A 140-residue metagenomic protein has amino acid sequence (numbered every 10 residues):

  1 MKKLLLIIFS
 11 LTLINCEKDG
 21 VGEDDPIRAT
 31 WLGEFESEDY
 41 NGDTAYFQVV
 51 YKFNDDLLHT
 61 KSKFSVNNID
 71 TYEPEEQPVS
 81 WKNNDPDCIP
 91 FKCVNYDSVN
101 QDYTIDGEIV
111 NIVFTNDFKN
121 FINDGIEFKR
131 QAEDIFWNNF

Functional and structural regions predicted by a protein language model:
M1-L4: Positively charged n-region of N-terminal signal peptides that target proteins for export
T12-N15: C-terminal motif of bacterial Sec signal peptides marking the signal peptidase cleavage site
E17-L32, I135: N-terminal helix-cap/turn-to-beta initiation motif at the start of protein domains
I27-L57: Short, solvent-exposed loop/hinge segments that bridge or flank secondary-structure elements
E38-D39, L58-D124: Contiguous, well-ordered beta-strand patches that form the walls/edges of small beta-barrel/beta-sandwich domains
F47-Y51, E108-I109, I126-E127: A structural detector for short beta-strand units
E127-F140: Short, low-complexity, Pro/Ser/Thr/Gly-rich segments in the mature regions of secreted, periplasmic
